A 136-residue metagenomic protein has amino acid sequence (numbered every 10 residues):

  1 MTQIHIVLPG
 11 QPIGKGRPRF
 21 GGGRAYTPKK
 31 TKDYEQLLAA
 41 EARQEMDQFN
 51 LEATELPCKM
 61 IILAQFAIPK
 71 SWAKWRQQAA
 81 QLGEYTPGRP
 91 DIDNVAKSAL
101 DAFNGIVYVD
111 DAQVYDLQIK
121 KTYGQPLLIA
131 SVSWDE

Functional and structural regions predicted by a protein language model:
M1-E136: Acidic, proline/glycine-enriched N-terminal capping motif
